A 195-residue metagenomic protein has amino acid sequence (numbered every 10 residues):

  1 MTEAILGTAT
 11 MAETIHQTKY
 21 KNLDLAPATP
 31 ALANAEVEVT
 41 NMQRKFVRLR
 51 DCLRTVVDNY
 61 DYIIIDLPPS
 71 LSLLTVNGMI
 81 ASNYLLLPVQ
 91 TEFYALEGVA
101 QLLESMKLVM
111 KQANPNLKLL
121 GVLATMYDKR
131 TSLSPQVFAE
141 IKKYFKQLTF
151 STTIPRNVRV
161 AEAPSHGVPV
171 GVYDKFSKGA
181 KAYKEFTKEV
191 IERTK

Functional and structural regions predicted by a protein language model:
M1-K195: P-loop NTP-binding core
